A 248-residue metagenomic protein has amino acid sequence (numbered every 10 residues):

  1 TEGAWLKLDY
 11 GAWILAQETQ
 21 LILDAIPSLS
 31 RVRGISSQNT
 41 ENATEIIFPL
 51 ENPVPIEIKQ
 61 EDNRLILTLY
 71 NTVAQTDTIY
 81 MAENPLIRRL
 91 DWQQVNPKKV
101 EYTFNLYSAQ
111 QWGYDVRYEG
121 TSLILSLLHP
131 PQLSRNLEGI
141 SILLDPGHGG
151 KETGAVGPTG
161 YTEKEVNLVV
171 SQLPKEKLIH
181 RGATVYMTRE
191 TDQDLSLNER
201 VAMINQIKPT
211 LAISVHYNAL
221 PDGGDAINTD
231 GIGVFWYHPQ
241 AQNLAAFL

Functional and structural regions predicted by a protein language model:
T1-L143, K151-E152, E176, H180 (+1 more regions): Short linear recognition/processing motifs and adjacent strand/loop elements at protein termini and domain edges
E2-G3, A246-L248: Short, intrinsically disordered, charge-balanced linker/junction segments flanking boundaries in proteins
P49-L50, D145-H148, T188-D192, S214-A219 (+2 more regions): Active-site-proximal beta-strand/loop segments in catalytic clefts of secreted hydrolases
S126-L211, P221-G224, N228-D230: Active-site histidine-acidic residue metal-binding/catalytic motifs, centered on HxH/HExxH-like signatures
A226-N243: A short, gly/pro- and small-residue-rich
